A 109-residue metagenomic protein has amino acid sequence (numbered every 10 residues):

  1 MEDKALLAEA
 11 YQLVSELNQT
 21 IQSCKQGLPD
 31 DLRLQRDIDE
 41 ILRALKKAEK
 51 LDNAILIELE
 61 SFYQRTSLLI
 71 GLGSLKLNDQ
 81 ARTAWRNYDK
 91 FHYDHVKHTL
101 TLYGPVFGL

Functional and structural regions predicted by a protein language model:
M1-A5, K46-L59, G73-R82, H98-Y103: Short, Lys/Arg-enriched charge-dense amphipathic segments
M1-D39, L100-L109: Short terminal alpha-helical segments
L17, L59, H92-H95: Non-transmembrane alpha-helical oligomerization segments
I21-L72: Amphipathic alpha-helical interaction modules
Q64-L109: Amphipathic alpha-helical binding modules
